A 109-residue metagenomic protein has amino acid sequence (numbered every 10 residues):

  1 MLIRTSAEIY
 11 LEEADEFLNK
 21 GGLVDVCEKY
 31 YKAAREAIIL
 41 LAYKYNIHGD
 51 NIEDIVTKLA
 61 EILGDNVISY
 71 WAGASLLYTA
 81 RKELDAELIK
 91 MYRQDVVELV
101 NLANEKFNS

Functional and structural regions predicted by a protein language model:
M1-I3, E28, Y45-N46: A short, ordered amphipathic alpha-helix with a cationic face
M1-L23: Charged alpha-helical initiation segments
S6, D25, L88-M91: Alpha-helical initiation/capping and key positions within long helical/coiled-coil segments
Y10, K29-Y30: TPR repeat positional signature
A14, A33, L40-L41: Alpha-helical solenoid scaffolds that mediate protein-protein interactions, centered on TPR/SEL1-like repeats but also
V26-C27, A33: Solenoid-repeat scaffolds in large eukaryotic assemblies
Y31-K32, T57: Short amphipathic alpha-helical surface patches that mediate protein-protein
I38, A42-S109: Long, charged low-complexity segments
